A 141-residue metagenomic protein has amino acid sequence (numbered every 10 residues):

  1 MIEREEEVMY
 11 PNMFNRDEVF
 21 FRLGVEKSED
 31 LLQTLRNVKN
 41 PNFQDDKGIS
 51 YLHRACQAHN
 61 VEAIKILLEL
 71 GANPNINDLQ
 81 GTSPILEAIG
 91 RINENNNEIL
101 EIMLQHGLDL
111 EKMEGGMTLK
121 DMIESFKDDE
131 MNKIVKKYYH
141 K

Functional and structural regions predicted by a protein language model:
I2-R54: N-terminal segments that cap or nucleate solenoid repeat domains
N12-F21, Q44-Y51, N77-I89, M113-D121: Ankyrin-repeat boundary/"N-cap" motif
L23-G24, C56, I89, E124: Specific position within ankyrin or ankyrin-like helical repeats
E26-K27, H59, I92-N95, K127: Ankyrin-repeat intra-repeat helix-capping/turn positions
D30, E62-A63, E98-I99, E130-M131: Conserved ankyrin/ankyrin-like repeat signature
L110-H140: Leucine-rich solenoid repeat scaffolds
